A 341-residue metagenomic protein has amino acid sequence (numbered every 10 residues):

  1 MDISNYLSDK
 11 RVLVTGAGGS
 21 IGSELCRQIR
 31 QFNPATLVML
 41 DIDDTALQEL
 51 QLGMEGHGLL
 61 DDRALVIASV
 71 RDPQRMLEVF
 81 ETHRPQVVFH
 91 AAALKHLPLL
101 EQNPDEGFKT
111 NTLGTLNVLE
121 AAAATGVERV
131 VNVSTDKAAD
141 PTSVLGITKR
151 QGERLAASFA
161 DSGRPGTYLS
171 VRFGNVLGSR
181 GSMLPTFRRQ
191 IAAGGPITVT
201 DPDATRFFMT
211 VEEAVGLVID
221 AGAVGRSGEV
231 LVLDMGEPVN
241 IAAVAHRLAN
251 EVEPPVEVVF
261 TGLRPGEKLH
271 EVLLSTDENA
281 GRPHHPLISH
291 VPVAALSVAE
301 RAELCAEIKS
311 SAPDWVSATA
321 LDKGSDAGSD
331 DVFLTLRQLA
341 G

Functional and structural regions predicted by a protein language model:
M1-R84: N-terminal Rossmann/SDR dinucleotide-binding element
D2-Y6, S158-V176, R180-G341: Strand-loop microenvironment adjacent to phosphate/nucleotide-handling motifs in alpha/beta enzyme folds
A35-L37, D62, E128-R129, T167 (+1 more regions): Residues at the starts of beta-strands that form the adenosine-phosphate
L65, N132, S170-R172: Conserved beta-strand scaffold in the Rossmann-like NAD(H)/NADP(H)-binding core of dehydrogenases/reductases
V66-I67, K109, F260: Conserved residues in the N-terminal Rossmann fold of short-chain dehydrogenase/reductase
R71, A138, V176-G178: Conserved sequence/active-site signature of Rossmann-fold short-chain dehydrogenase/reductase
R84, H90, L94-R154, F159: Conserved Rossmann-fold NAD(P)-dependent oxidoreductase catalytic core, especially the SDR/UDP-sugar
